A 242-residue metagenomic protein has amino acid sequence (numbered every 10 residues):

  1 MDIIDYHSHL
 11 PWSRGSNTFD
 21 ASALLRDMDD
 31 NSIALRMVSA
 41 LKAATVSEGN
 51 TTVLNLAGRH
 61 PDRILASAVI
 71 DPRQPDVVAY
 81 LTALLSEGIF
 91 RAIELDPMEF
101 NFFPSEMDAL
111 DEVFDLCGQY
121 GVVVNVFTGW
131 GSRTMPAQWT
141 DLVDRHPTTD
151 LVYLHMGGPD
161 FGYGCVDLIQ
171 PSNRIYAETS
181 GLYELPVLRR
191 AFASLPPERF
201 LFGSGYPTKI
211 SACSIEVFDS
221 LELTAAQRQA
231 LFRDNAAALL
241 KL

Functional and structural regions predicted by a protein language model:
M1-Y6, T18-L35, P197-R199, A212-L242: Mid-to-C-terminal alpha-helical segments outside catalytic/metal-binding sites
I4-P11, F127, H155: Histidine-centered divalent metal-coordination motifs
H7, M28, V53, L84 (+7 more regions): Conserved, mostly hydrophobic/aromatic
S8-H9, S22-A44, I64-D71, R91-A92 (+1 more regions): Divalent metal-dependent hydrolysis catalytic cores, especially in the metallo-beta-lactamase
W12-F19, A40-E48, I70-V77, F100-M107 (+3 more regions): Acidic-and-aromatic substrate-binding clefts and catalytic sites of carbohydrate-active enzymes
T18-S39, T51-R59, T82-S86: Alpha-helical scaffold segments that flank or form the walls of functional sites
S47-V123, P171: Active-site gating/metal-coordination segments in enzymes
R91, P104-L201: Catalytic pocket-lining loop regions of alpha/beta-barrel enzymes, especially the amidohydrolase/enolase/GH5 lineages
